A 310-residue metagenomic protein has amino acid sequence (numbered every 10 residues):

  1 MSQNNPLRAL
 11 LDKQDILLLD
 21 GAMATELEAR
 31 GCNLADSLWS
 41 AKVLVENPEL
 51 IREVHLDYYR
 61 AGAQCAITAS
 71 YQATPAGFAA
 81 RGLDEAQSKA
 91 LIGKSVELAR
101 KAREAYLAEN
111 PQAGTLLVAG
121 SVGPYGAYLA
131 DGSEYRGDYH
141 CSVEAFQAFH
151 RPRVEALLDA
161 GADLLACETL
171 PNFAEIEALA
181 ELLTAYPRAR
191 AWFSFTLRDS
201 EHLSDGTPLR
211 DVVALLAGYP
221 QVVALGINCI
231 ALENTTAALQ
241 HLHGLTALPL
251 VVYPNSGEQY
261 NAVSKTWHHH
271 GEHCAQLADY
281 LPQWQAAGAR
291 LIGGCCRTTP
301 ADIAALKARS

Functional and structural regions predicted by a protein language model:
M1-S310: Domain-level signal for soluble alpha/beta catalytic cores
